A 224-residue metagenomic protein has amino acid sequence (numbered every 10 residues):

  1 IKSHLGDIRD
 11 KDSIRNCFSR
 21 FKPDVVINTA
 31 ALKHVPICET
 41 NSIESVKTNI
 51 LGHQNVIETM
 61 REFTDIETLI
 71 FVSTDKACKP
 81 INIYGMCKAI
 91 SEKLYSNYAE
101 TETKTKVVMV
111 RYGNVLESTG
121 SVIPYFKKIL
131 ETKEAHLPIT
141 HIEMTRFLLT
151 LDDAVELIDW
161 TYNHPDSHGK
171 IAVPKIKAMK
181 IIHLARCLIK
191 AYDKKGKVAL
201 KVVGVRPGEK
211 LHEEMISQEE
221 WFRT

Functional and structural regions predicted by a protein language model:
K2-V25: Conserved Rossmann-fold cofactor-binding substructure of NAD(P)-dependent oxidoreductases
S3, F71, M109-R111: Conserved beta-strand scaffold in the Rossmann-like NAD(H)/NADP(H)-binding core of dehydrogenases/reductases
H4-L5, K47, V202: Conserved residues in the N-terminal Rossmann fold of short-chain dehydrogenase/reductase
D12, I50, Q54, D152-V155: Conserved active-site region of classical short-chain dehydrogenase/reductase
N28, L32-E92, N97, V107: Conserved Rossmann-fold NAD(P)-dependent oxidoreductase catalytic core, especially the SDR/UDP-sugar
I83, A89-D166, A178-I181, A185-A191: NAD(P)-dependent short-chain dehydrogenase/reductase
T161-T224: Mid/C-terminal beta-alpha module of Rossmann-like enzyme folds, strongest in SDR-family dehydrogenases/epimerases
